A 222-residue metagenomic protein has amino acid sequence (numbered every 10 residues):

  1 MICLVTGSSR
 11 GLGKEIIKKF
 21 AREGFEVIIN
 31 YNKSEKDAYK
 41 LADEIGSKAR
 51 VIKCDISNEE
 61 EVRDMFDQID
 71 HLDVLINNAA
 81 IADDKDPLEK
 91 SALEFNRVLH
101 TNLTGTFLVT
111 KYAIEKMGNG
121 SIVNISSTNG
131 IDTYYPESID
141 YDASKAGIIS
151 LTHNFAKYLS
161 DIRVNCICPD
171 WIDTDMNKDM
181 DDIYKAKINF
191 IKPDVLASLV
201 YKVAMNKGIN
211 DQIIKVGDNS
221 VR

Functional and structural regions predicted by a protein language model:
S9-R10: Conserved glycine-rich cofactor-binding loop
N78-D84: Conserved NAD(P)H cofactor-binding loop of Rossmann-fold oxidoreductase domains
D86-P87, S91-L99, K185: Substrate-binding pocket helix/loop in short-chain dehydrogenase/reductase
T110, S144, T152: Active-site helix of classical SDR
E115, H153-Y158: Alpha-helical segment proximal to the catalytic Tyr-Lys
S127: Residue(s) in the substrate-gating loop at a strand-loop-helix junction that position the organic substrate next
I162, C166, K185-R222: C-terminal helical subdomain
